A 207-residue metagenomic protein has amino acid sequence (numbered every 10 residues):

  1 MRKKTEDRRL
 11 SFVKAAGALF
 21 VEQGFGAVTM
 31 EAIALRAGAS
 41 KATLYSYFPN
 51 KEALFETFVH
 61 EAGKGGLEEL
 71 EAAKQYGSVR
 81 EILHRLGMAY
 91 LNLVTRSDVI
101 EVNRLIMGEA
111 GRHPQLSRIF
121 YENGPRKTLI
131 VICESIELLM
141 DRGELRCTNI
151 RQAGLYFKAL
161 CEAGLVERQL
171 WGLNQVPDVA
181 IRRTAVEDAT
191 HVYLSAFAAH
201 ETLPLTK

Functional and structural regions predicted by a protein language model:
M1-A39, S46-Y47, E52-A53: Basic, helix-initiating cap at the start of DNA-binding domains
T5, V13, V59, L83 (+2 more regions): Amphipathic, non-transmembrane alpha-helical scaffold segments
K14, R80-R96, I100, R104-G108 (+4 more regions): Amphipathic alpha-helical segments that line or abut small-molecule/effector binding pockets and mediate allosteric
E56-L86, V94, D98, I132 (+1 more regions): Amphipathic alpha-helical linker/stalk segments
R85, A89, I130, E134-R142 (+1 more regions): C-terminal peripheral helix-coil segments that are non-catalytic and often amphipathic
N92, S97, E101, M107 (+2 more regions): Amphipathic alpha-helical packing segments from all-alpha helical-bundle domains
